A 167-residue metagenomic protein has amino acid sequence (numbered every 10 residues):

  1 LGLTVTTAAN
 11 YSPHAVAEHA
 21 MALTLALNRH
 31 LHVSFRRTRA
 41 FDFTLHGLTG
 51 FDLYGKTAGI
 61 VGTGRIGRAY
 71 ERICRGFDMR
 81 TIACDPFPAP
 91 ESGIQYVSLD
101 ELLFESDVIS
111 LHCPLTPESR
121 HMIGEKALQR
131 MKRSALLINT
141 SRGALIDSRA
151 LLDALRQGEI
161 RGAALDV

Functional and structural regions predicted by a protein language model:
G2-Y11, D85, S141: Short beta->alpha connector loops at strand-helix junctions that form conserved, small/polar/Pro-enriched
T7-T57, A69-G76: Phosphate-binding beta-alpha-beta segment of Rossmann-like dinucleotide-binding domains, i.e., the NAD(P)
T63-G64: Glycine-rich Rossmann-fold phosphate-binding loop(s) that bind the pyrophosphate of adenine dinucleotide cofactors
T81-A83: Short beta-strand "acidic-cap" motif of Rossmann-like dinucleotide-binding folds
P86-V167: Rossmann-like adenosine-cofactor binding region
